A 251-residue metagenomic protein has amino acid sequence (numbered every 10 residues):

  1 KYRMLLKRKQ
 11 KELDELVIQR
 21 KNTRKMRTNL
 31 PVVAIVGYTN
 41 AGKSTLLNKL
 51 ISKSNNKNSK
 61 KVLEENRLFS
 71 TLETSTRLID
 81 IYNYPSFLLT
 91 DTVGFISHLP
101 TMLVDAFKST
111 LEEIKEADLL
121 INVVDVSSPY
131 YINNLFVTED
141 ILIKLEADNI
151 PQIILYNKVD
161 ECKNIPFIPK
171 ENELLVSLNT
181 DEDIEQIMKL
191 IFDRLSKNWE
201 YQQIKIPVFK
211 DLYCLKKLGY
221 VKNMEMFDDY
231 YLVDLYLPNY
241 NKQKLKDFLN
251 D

Functional and structural regions predicted by a protein language model:
K1-N56, E64, S70, T74 (+1 more regions): C-terminal-of-GTPase-core extension/linker across diverse P-loop GTPases
V36-Y38, T90-T92, V123-V124, V176: Generic beta-strand/beta-sheet core signal
T45-T74, D80-A106: Switch II (G3) loop of P-loop NTPases
I81-P85, F107-E173: Conserved C-terminal guanine-recognition region of P-loop GTPase G domains, centered on the G4
H98-T101, V126-Y130, L175-N179: Short, contiguous acidic/charged loop-to-helix segments that flank catalytic cores in large enzymes
P100, I132-L135, E185: Conserved strand-to-helix beginnings and helix N-cap segments that scaffold or border functional pockets
